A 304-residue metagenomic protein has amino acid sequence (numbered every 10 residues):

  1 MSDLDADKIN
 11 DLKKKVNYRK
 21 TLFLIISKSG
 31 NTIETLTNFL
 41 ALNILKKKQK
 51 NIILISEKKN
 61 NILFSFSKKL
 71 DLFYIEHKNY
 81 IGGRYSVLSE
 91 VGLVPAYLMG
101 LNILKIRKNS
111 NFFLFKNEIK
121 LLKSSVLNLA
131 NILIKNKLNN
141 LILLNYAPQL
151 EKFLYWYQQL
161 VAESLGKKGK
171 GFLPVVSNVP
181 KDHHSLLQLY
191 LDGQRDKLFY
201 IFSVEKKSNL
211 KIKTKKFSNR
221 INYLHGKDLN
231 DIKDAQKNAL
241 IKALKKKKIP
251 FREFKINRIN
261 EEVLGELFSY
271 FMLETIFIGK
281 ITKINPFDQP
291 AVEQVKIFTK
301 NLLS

Functional and structural regions predicted by a protein language model:
M1-E118, I297, N301: Glycine-rich phosphate-binding loops that contact phosphosugars or nucleotide phosphates
S2, K28, T32, I53 (+12 more regions): Hydrophobic alpha-helical scaffolding
A6-I9, N31-I33, N60-L63, L150-F153 (+3 more regions): Flexible loop/turn segments at secondary-structure boundaries
K15-Y18, L40-L42, K68-L70, Y157-L165 (+3 more regions): Short, solvent-exposed amphipathic alpha-helical segments in soluble enzyme and RNA/protein-processing domains
L22-L24, I53-I55, F73-I75, I142-L144 (+2 more regions): Hydrophobic/aromatic beta-strand patches that form the interior of the parallel beta-sheet core in alpha/beta enzyme
L101-L104, F115-A243: Acidic catalytic cores of enzymes that act on phosphate-bearing nucleotides/polynucleotides
A243-K246, E262-F277: Short glycine/proline-rich, acidic loop/turn segments that cap or connect secondary-structure elements
I284-S304: C-terminal amphipathic alpha-helical interaction region
